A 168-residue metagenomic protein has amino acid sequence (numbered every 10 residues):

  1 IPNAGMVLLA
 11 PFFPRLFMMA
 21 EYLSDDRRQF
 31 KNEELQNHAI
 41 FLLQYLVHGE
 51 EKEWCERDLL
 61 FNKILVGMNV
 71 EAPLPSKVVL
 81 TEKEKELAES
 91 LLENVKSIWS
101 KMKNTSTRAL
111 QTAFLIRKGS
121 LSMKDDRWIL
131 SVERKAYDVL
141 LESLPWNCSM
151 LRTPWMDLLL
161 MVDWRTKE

Functional and structural regions predicted by a protein language model:
I1-E168: Short, compositionally biased pre-sequence/patch detector
